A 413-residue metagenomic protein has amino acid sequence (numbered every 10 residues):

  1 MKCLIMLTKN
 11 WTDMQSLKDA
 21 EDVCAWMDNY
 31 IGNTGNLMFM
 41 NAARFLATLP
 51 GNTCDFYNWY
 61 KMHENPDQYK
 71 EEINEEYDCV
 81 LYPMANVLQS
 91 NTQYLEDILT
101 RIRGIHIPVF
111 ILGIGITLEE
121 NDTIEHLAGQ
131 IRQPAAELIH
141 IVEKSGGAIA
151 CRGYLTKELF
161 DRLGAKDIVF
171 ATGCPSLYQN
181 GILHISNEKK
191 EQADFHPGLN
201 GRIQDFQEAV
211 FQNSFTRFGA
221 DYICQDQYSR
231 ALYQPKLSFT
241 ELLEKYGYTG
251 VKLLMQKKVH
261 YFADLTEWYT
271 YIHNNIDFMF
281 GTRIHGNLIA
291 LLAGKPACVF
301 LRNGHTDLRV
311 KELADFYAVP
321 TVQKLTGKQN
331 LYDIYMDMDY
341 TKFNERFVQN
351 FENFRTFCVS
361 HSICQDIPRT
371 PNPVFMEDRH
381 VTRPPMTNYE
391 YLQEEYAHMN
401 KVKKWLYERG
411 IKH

Functional and structural regions predicted by a protein language model:
M1-H413: Active-site anion-handling motifs in enzyme catalytic cores
